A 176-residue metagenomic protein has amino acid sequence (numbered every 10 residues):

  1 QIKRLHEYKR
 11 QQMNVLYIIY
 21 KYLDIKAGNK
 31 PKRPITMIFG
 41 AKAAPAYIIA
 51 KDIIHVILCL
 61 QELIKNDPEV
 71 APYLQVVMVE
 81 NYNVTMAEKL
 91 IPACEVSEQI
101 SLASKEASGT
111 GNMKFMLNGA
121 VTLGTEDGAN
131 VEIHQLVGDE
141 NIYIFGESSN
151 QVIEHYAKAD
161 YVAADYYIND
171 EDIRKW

Functional and structural regions predicted by a protein language model:
Q1-A87: Long, K/E/R/D-enriched contiguous segments that form extended
P31-I35, A71-Y73, M86, I91-E95 (+2 more regions): Short, well-ordered loop/turn elements at secondary-structure boundaries
Q75-V77, Q99-L102: Short, flexible loop segments at the rims of nucleotide/cofactor-binding pockets, characterized by
P92-A93, I100-W176: Catalytic binding pocket for nucleotide-activated donors in carbohydrate/polymer assembly enzymes
